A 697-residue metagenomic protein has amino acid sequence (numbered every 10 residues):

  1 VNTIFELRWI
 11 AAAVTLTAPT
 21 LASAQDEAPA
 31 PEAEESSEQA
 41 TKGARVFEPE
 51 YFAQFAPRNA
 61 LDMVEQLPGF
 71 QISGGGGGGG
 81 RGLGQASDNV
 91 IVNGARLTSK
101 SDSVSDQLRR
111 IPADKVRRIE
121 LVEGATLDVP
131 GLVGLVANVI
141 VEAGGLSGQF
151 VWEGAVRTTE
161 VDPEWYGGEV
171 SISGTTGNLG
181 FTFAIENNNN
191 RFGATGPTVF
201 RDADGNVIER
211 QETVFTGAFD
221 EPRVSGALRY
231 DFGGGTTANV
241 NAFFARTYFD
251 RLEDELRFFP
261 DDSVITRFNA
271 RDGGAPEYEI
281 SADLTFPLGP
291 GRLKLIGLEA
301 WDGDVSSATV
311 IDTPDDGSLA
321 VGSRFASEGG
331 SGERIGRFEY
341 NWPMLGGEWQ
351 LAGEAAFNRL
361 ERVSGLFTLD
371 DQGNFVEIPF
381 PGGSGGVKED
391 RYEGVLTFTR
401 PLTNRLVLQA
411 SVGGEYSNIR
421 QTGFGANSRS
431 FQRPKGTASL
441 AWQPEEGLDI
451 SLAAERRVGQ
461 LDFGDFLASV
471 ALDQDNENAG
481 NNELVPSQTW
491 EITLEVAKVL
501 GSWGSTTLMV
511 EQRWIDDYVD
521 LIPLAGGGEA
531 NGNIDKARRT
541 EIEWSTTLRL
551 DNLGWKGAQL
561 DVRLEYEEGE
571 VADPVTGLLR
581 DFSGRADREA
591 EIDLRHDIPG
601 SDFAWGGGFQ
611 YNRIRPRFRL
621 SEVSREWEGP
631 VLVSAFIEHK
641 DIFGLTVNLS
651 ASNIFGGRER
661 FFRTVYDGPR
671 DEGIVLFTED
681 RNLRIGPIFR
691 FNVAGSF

Functional and structural regions predicted by a protein language model:
D26-F55, G82-I91, A95-L97: N-terminal periplasmic "start-of-domain" segments of outer-membrane beta-barrel proteins
A60-M63, G78-G80, Q107, G131-G154 (+1 more regions): N-terminal periplasmic accessory domains that precede and gate Gram-negative outer-membrane beta-barrel machines
R96-E123, G226: Short acidic/polar hinge/loop motifs at secondary-structure boundaries that mediate gating or recognition
E160-T195, N206-E253, N269-K294, A300: Transmembrane beta-barrel wall of Gram-negative outer-membrane proteins
S225-R246, R271-N427, R433, T437 (+4 more regions): Face-selective signature of the C-terminal outer-membrane beta-barrel domain
G273-E277, S327-G329, V387, V458-W514 (+3 more regions): Outer-membrane beta-barrel signature, preferentially recognizing the C-terminal barrel domain of Gram-negative
E511-W514, G532-R619: Gram-negative outer-membrane beta-barrel transporters
H639-F697: C-terminal beta-signal and adjacent terminal beta-strands/loops of Gram-negative outer-membrane beta-barrel proteins
